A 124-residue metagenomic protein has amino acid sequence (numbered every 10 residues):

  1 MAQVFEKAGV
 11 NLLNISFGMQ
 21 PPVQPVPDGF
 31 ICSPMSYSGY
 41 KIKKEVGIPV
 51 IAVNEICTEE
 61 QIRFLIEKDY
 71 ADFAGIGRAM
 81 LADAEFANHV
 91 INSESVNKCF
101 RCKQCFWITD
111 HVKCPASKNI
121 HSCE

Functional and structural regions predicted by a protein language model:
M1-E124: Flavin-dependent oxidoreductase catalytic cores
